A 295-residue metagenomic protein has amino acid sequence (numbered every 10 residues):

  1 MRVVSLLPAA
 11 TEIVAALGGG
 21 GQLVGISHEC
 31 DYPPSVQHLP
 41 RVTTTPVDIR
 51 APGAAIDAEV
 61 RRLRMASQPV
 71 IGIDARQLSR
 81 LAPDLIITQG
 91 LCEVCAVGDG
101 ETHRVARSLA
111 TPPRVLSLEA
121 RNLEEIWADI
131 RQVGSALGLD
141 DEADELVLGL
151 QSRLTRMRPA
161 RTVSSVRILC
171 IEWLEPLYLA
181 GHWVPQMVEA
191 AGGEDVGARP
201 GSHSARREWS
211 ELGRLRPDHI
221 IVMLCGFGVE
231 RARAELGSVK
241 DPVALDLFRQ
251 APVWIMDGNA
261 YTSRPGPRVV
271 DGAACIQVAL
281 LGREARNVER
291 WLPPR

Functional and structural regions predicted by a protein language model:
M1-R295: N-terminal ligand-binding lobe of clamshell/alpha-beta domains
